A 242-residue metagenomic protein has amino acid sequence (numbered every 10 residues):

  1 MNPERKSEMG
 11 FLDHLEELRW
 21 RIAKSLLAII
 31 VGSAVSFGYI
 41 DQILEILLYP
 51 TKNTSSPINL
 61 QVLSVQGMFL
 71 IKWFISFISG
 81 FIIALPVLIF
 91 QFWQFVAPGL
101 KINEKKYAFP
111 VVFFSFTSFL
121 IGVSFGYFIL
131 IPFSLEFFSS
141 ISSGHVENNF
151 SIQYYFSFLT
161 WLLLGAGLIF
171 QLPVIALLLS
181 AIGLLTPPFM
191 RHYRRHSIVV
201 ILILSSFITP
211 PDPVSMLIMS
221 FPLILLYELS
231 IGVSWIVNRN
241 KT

Functional and structural regions predicted by a protein language model:
M1-T242: Membrane topogenic/interface segments and analogous intrinsically disordered interaction regions
